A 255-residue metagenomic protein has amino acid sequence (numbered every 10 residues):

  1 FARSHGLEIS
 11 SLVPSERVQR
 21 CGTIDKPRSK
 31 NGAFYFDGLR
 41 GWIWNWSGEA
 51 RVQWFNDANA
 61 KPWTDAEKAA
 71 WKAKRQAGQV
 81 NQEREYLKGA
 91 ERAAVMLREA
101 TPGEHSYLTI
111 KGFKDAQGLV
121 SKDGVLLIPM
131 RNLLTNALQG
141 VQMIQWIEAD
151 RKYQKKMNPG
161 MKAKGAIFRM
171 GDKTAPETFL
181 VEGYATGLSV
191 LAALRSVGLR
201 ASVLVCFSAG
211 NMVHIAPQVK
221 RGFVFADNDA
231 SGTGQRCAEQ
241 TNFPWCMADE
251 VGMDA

Functional and structural regions predicted by a protein language model:
F1-S106: Non-catalytic accessory segments of DNA primases and related replication-initiation nucleases
E104, I110-F113: Short, charged, amphipathic alpha-helices and their helix-cap/turn boundaries
D115-L119: Phosphate-handling catalytic cores of nucleic-acid transaction enzymes
L126-N132: A short, hydrophobic, proline-anchored segment that marks a local hinge/packing element in signaling and regulatory
G140-E148: Short beta->alpha transition motifs characteristic of CBS
K152-P176: Glycine-/acidic-rich phosphate or pyrophosphate-binding loops and their flanking alpha/beta elements
D172-F179, Y184, L188-A255: TOPRIM fold recognition
